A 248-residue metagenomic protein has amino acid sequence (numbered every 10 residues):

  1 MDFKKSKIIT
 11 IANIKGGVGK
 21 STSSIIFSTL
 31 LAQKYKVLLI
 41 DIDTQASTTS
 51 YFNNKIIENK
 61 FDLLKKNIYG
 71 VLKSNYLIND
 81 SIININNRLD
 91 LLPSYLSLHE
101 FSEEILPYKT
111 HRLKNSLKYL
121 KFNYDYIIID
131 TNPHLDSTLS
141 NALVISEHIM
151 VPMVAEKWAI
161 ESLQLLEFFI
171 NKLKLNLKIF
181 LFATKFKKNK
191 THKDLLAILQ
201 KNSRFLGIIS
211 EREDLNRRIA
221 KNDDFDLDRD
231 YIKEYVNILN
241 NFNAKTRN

Functional and structural regions predicted by a protein language model:
M1-N248: P-loop NTP-binding core
